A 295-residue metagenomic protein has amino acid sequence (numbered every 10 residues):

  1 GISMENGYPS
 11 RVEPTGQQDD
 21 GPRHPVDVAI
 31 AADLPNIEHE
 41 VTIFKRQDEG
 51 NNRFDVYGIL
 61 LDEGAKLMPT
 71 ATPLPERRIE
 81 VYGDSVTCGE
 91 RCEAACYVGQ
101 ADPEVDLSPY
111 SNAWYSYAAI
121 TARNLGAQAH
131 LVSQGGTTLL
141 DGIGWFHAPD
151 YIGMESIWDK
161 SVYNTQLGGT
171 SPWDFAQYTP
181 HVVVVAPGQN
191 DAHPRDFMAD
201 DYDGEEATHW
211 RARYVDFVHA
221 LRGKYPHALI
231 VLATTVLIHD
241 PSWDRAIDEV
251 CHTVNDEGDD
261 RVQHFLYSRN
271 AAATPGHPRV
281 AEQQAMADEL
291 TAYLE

Functional and structural regions predicted by a protein language model:
G1-A113: N-terminal secretory targeting modules
H39, R46-E49, C92, A101-D203 (+5 more regions): Conserved SGNH/GDSL esterase-like catalytic core that processes O-acyl groups on lipids and polysaccharides
P69-T72, G169-T179, H219-Y225: Surface-exposed acidic, glycine-flexible loop patches that form ligand/cofactor-binding and adhesion interfaces
Y82-S85, V132-G136, A186-N190, A233-L237 (+2 more regions): Active-site-proximal beta-strand/loop segments in catalytic clefts of secreted hydrolases
Y117-Q128, F217-L229, V254-D259: A structural motif corresponding to the C-terminal end of an alpha-helix and its immediate exit/capping segment
W210, Y214, Q283: Aromatic/hydrophobic pocket-lining residues that form the small-molecule binding cavity in soluble enzyme cores
Y214-V218, D248: Generic structural signal for well-ordered alpha-helices, preferentially at hydrophobic/aromatic core positions
L229-E295: Extracellular serine-dependent O-acyl
